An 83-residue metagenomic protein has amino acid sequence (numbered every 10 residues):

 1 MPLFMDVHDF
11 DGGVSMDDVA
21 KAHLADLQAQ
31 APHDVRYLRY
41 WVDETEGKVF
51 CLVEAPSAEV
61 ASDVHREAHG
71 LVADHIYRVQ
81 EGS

Functional and structural regions predicted by a protein language model:
M1-P32, R36-L38, V42-G47, E81-S83: Short S/T/G/P-rich N-terminal loop/turn motif that feeds into the first structured element of a domain
D9, L52-E54: Short hydrophobic/aromatic beta-strand micro-patches that form the beta-sheet surface supporting nucleotide- or nucleic
Q30, P56-G82: An amphipathic, aromatic/His-enriched active-site/gating alpha helix that lines ligand/cofactor pockets
